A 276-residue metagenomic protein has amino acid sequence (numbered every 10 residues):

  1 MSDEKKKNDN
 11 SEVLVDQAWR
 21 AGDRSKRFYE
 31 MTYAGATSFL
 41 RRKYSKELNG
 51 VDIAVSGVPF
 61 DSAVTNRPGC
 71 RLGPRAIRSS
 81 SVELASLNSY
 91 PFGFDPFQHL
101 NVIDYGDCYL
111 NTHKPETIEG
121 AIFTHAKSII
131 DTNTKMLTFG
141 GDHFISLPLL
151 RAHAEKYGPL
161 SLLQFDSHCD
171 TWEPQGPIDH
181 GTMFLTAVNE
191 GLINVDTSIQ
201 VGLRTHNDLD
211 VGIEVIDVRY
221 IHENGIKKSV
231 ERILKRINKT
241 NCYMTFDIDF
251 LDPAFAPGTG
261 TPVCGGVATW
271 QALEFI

Functional and structural regions predicted by a protein language model:
S2-I276: Conserved alpha-helical scaffold segments that buttress catalytic/binding sites
